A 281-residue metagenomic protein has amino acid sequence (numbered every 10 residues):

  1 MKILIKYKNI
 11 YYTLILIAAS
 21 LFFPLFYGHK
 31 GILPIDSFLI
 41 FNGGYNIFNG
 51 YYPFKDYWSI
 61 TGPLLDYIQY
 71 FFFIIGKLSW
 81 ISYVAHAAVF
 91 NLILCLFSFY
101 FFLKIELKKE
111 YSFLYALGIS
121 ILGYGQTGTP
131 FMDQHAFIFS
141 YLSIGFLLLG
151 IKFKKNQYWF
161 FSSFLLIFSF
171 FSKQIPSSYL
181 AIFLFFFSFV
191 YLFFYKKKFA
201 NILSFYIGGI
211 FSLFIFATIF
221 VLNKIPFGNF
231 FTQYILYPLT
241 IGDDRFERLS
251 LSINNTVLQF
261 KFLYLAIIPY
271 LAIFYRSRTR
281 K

Functional and structural regions predicted by a protein language model:
K2, Y179-S212, N229, R278: Perimembrane helix-loop-helix junctions
Y11-S20, K196-L222, Q259-I268: Hydrophobic alpha-helical membrane-interfacial segments at the cytosolic entry of transmembrane helices
G28-G43, P53-F71, K77-I81, K224-F227: Extracytoplasmic catalytic/substrate-binding loops of multi-pass membrane glycan-assembly enzymes
A85-L107, L142: Transmembrane-helix motifs of polytopic, lipid-linked glycan transferases
S98-L122, N156-Q157: Transmembrane-helix signature of polytopic, membrane-embedded enzymes that assemble or transfer cell-envelope glycans
K104-E106, Y141-F160, S169, Y195-K197 (+1 more regions): Membrane-interface transmembrane helices that cradle and orient dolichyl/undecaprenyl
S120, Y124, Y158-P176, L180-F185: Membrane-interface alpha helices of multi-pass inner-membrane proteins
G128-F137: Short acidic/glycine- and proline-prone juxtamembrane loop motifs at membrane-interface regions of multi-pass membrane
